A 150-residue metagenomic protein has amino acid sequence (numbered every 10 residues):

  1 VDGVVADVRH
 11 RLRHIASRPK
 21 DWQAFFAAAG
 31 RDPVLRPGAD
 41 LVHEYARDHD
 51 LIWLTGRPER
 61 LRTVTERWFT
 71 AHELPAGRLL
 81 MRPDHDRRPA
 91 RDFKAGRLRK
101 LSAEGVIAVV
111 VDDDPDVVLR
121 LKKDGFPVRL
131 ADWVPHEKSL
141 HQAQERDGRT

Functional and structural regions predicted by a protein language model:
V1-R88: Alpha-helical substrate-recognition element adjacent to the catalytic core
Y45-R47, S102-G105: Flexible, charged surface loops at secondary-structure boundaries
H72-P83, A103, H141-T150: Structural recognition of alpha->loop->beta junctions
D84-A90, V134-S139: A short acidic, often aromatic-flanked loop/helix-cap motif at beta-alpha or helix-coil junctions that lines enzyme
P89-S102: Short loop-to-alpha-helix "cap/lid" segments that border enzyme active sites across diverse enzyme classes
L98, E104-R146: Acidic, Mg2+-coordinating phosphoryl-transfer loop and its flanking beta/alpha structural elements, shared across
